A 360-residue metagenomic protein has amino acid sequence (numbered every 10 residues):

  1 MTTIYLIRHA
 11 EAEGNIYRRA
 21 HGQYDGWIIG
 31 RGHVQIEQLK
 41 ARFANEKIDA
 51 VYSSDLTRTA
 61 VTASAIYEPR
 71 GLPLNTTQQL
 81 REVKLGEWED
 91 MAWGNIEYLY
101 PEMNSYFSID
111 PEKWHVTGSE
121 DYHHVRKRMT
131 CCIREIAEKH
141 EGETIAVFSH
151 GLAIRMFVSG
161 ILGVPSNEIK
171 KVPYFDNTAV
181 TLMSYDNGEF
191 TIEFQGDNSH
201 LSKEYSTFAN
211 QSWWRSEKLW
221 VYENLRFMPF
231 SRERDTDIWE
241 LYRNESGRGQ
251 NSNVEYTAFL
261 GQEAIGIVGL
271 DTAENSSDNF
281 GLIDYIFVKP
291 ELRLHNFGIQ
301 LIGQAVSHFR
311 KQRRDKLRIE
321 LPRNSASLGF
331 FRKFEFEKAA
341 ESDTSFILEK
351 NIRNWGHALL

Functional and structural regions predicted by a protein language model:
I7-L72, T76: Active-site-proximal alpha-helix that buttresses catalytic centers in soluble enzyme cores
A60, T130-E189: Active-site-adjacent alpha-helix immediately C-terminal to a catalytic or transition-state-stabilizing loop
R70-R128: Phosphate-handling substructures
E89-G94, G160-T236, R353-L360: Acidic, low-complexity terminal tails and accessory targeting/binding regions of phosphate-metabolizing enzymes
I136, Q300-K316, E337: Conserved acyl-CoA
E233-D284, K289: Acetyl-CoA-dependent GNAT
V288, L294-S307, K333: Conserved acetyl-CoA-binding loop-helix of GNAT-fold acetyltransferases
I299, K311, P322-E341: Conserved active-site alpha-helix within GNAT-family acetyltransferase domains
